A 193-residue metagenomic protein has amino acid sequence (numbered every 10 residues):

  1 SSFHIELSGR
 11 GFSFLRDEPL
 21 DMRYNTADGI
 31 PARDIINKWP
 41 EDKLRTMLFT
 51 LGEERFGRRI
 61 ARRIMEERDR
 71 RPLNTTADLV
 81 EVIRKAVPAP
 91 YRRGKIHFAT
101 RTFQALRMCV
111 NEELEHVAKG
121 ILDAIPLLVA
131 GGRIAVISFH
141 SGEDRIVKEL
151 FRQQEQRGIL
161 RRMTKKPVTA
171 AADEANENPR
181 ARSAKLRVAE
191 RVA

Functional and structural regions predicted by a protein language model:
S1-A193: S-adenosyl-L-methionine-dependent methyltransferase catalytic core, i.e., the SAM/SAH-binding region
